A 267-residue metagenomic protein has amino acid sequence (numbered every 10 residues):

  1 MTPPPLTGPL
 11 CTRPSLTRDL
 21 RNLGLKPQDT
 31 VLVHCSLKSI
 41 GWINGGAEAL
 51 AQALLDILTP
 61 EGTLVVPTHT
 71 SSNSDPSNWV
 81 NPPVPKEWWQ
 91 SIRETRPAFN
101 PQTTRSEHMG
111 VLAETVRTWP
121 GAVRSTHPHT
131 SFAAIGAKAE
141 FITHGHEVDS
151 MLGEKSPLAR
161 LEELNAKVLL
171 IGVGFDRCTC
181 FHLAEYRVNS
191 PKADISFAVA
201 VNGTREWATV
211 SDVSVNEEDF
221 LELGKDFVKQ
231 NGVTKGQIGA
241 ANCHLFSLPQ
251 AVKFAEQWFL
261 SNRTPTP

Functional and structural regions predicted by a protein language model:
M1-P267: N-terminal and secondary-structure boundary signal
